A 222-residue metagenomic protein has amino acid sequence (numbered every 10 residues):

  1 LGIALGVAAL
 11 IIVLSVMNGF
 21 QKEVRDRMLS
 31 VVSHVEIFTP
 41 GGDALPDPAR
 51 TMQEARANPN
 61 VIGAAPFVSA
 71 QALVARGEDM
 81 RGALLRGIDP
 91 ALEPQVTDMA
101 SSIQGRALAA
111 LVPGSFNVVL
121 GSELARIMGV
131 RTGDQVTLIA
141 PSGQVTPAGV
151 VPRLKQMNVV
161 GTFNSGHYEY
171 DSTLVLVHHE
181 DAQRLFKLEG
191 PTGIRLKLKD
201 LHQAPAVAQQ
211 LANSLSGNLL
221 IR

Functional and structural regions predicted by a protein language model:
L1-L5: N-terminal signal-anchor/signal peptide hydrophobic helix marking the start of the first transmembrane segment
A8-L84, P94-Q95, Q104-G114: Hydrophobic, regular-secondary-structure patches
V31-S33, N60, D79-L84, G114-F116 (+5 more regions): Envelope-exposed proteins and targeting segments
R50-A55, M99, V207-S214: Short amphipathic alpha-helices in soluble, non-transmembrane regions that often serve as interface/regulatory elements
Q71-M157, R184: Short acidic/glycine-enriched loop/turn elements at secondary-structure junctions
S142-G143, V150-R222: Mechanotransmission and gating elements of multispan inner-membrane complexes involved in transport and envelope
